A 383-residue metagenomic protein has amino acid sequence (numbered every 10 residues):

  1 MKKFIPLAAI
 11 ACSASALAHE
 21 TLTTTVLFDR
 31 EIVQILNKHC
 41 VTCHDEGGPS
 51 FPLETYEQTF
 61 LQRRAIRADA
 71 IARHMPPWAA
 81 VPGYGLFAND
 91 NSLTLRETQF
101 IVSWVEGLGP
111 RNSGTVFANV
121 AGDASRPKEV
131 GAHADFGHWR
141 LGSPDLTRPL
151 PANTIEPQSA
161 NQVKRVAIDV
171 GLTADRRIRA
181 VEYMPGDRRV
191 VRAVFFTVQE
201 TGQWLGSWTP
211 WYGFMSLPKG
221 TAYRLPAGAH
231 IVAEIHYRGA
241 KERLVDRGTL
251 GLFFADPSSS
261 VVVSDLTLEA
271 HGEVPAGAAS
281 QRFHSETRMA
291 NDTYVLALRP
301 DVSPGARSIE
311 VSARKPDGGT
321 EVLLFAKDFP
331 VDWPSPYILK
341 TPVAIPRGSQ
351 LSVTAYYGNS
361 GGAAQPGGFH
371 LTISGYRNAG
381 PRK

Functional and structural regions predicted by a protein language model:
F4-C12: Sec-dependent N-terminal signal peptides
I5, L36, R73, R282-F283: Short hydrophobic/aromatic-rich motifs at helix boundaries and adjacent loops
A18-I168, R176, M184-D187, G228-E234 (+1 more regions): Aromatic- and Gly/Pro-enriched helix-to-coil junctions and flexible linker segments
G131-K383: His-enriched metal-coordination microenvironments in redox/metal-binding proteins
